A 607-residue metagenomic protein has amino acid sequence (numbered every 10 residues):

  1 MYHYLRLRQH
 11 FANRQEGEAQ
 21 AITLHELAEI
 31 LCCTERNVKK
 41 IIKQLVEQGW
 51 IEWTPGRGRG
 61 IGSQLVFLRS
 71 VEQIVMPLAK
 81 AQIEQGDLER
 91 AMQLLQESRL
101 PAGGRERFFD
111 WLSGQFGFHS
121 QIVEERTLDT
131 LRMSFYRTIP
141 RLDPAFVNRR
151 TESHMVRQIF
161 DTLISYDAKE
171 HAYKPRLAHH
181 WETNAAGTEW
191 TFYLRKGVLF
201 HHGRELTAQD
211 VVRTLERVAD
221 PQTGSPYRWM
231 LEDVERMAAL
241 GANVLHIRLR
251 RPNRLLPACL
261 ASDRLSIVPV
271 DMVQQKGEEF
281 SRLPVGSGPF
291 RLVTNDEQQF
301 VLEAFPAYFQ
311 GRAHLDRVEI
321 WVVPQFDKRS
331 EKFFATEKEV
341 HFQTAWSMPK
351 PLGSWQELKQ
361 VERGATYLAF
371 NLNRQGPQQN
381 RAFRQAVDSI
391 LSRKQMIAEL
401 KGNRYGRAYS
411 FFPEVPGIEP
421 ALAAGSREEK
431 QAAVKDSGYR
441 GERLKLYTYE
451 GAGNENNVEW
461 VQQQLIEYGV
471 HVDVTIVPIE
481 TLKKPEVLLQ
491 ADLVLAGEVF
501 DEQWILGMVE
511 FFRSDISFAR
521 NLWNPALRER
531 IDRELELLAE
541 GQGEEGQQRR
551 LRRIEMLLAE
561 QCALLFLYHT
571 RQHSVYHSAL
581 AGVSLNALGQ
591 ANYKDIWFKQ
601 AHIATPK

Functional and structural regions predicted by a protein language model:
E16-H25, L31-R36, K40, G49-P55 (+1 more regions): Ligand/substrate-recognition segments at binding pockets and active sites
G17-Q20, I41, N148, H180-G224: Aromatic- and charge-enriched surface segment that lines or borders ligand/interaction sites
S63-Q64, Y227-M272: Surface-exposed binding/hinge segments that line and control ligand-binding clefts or catalytic entry sites
P101, F109, I479, F511-H577: Extracytoplasmic/peripheral linker and loop segments enriched in polar/acidic and small residues with frequent Thr/Pro
S153-T183, D263-S287, L352-Q356, L372-Q378 (+5 more regions): Short, solvent-exposed loop/beta-turn-alpha elements that line the ligand-binding surface or hinge of extracytoplasmic
E303-P306, E357-A386, I390, E399: A bilobed periplasmic-binding-protein/Venus flytrap-type ligand-binding module shared by bacterial periplasmic
A307-P351: Ligand-site clamp/hinge motif
N380-Q463: Append "and occasionally in soluble cytosolic enzymes with long acidic Gly/Pro-rich linkers
